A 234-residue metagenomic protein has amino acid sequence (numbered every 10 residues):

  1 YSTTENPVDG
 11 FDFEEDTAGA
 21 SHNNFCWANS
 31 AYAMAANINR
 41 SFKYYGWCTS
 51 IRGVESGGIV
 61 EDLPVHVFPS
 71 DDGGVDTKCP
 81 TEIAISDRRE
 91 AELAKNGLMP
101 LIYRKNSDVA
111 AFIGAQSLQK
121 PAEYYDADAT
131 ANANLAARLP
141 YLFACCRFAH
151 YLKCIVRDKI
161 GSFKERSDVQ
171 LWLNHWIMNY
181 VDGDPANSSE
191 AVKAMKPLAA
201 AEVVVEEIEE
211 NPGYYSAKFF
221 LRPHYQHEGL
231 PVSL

Functional and structural regions predicted by a protein language model:
S2-W172: Long, contiguous, structured domain-core segments that constitute the functional module of a protein
L101, A110-F112, L152, A201-V205 (+1 more regions): Generic structural hydrophobic/aromatic packing signal, biased to beta-strands
S107, R147, L173, L198-A200 (+1 more regions): Active-site lining segments that contact anionic ligands and/or coordinate catalytic metals
L118, N179, Y225-H227: Short loop/turn segments at secondary-structure transitions that flank enzyme active sites
D126-D128, D168, P185, S189 (+2 more regions): Generic preference for flexible, low-structure residues
D168-A186, K193-A194: Short, hydrophobic/π-rich interface segment
P185-I208: Long, charged, glycine-rich C-terminal linkers/tails
E202-L234: C-terminal edge-of-domain segments
